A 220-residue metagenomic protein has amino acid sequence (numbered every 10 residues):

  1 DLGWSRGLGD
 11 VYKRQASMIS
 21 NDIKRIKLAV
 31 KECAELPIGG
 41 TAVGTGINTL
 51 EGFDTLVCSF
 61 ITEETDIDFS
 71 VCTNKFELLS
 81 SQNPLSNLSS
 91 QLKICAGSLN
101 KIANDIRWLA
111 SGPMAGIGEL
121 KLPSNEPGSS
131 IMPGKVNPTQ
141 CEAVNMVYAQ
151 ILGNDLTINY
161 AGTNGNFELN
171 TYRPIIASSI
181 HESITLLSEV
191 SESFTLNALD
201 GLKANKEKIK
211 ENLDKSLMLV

Functional and structural regions predicted by a protein language model:
D1-L8, Y12: Single conserved hydrophobic/aromatic residue that forms the stacking wall/gate of nucleotide- or nucleobase-binding
G9, G46-I47, P133: Glycine-rich tight-turn/loop motif centered on a GG-T
D10, R14-S17, K24: Structural preference for solvent-exposed beta-strand-turn elements and adjacent flexible terminal/loop segments within
M18, T49-V57, V136-A143: Short acidic-hydrophobic sequence patches enriched in Asp/Glu that either
I19, I26, L85-L88, L92-C95 (+3 more regions): Amphipathic alpha-helical coiled-coil segments
D22, E77, S81, L85 (+2 more regions): Catalytic-core signal marking the mid-to-C-terminal active-site face
K24-P37: Glycine-rich phosphate/diphosphate-binding loop of Rossmann-like nucleotide-binding domains
V43-N125: Acidic, glycine-rich loop-and-beta core segments that form the ion-binding/anion-interacting portion of active sites
